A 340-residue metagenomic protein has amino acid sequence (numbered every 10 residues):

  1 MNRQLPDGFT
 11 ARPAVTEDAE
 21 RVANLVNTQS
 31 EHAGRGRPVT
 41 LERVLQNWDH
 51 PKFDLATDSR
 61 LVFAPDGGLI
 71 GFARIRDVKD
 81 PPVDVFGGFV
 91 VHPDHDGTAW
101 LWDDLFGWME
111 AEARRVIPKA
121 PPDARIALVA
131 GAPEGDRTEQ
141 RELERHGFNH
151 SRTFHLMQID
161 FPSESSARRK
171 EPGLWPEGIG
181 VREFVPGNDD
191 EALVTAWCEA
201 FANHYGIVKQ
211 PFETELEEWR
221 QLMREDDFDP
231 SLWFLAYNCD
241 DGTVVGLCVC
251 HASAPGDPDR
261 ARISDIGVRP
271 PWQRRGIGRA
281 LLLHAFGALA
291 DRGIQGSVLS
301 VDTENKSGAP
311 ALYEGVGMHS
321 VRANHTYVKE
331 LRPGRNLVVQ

Functional and structural regions predicted by a protein language model:
M1-L45, E171-F212, V338-Q340: Short amphipathic alpha-helix that is part of the acyltransferase structural core
M1-R3, D77-I179, V185, H325-K329: Acyl-donor-binding surface of acyltransferase catalytic domains
D7-D18, N27-T98: Glycine/serine-rich loop-strand microenvironments at binding/catalytic pocket rims
A33-F53, A73-P81, Y205-I266: A conserved beta-strand-loop-helix scaffold within acyl/acetyltransferase catalytic domains
G36-Q46, D58-A64, G68, A130 (+10 more regions): Catalytic cores of nucleotide-enabled group-transfer and carboxylate-activating enzymes in metabolic and assembly-line
D58-L61, L232-L235, L283: Hydrophobic beta-strand residues of extracellular immunoglobulin-like
T98-R115, D265-V268, R274-D291, G296 (+1 more regions): Conserved acetyl-CoA-binding loop-helix of GNAT-fold acetyltransferases
G131-D136, Q140-S166, L283, A290-Q340: Active-site/acyl-donor-binding loops of N-acyltransferases
